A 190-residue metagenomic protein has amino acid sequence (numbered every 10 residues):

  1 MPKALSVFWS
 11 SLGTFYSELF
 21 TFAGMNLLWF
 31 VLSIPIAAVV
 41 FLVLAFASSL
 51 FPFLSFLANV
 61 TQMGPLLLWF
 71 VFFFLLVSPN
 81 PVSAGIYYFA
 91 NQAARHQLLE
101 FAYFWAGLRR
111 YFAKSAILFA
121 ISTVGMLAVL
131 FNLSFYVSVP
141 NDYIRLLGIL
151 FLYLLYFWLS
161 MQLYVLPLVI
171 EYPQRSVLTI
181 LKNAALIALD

Functional and structural regions predicted by a protein language model:
M1-S134, S138, D142-L147, S160-D190: Helix-coil boundary and N-terminal low-complexity module in membrane systems
I149-Y156: Small-residue-enriched core segments of transmembrane alpha-helices in multipass membrane transport and channel
